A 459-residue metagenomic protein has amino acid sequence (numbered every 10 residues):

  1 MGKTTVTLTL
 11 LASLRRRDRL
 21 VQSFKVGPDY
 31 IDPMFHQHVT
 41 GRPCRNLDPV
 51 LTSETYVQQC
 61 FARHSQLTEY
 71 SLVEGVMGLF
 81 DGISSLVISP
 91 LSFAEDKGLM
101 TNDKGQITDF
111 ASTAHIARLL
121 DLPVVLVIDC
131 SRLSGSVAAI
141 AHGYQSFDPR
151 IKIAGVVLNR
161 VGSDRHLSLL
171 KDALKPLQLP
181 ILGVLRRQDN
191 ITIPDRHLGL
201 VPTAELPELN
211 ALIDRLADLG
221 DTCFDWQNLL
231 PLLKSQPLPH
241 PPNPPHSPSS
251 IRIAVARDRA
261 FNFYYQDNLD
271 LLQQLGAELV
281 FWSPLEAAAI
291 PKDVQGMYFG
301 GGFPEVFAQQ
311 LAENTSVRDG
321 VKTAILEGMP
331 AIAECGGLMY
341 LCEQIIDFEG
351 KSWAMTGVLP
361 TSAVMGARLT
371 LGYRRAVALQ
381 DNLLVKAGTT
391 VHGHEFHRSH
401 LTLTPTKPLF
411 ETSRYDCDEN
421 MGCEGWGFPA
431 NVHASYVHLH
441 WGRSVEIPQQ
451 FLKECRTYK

Functional and structural regions predicted by a protein language model:
M1, T5-S85, G105-L119, I128-K152 (+1 more regions): ATP-dependent carboxylate-amine ligase catalytic core
R19-Q22, S250-R252, E278, M355: Residues that mark the start of a beta-strand
K25-V26, I181-D189, E278-E286: Beta-strand->loop->alpha-helix junctions that form or flank phosphate-binding loops in nucleotide-handling enzymes
S65, S84-T108, Q236-S250, R456-K459: Intrinsic disorder/low-complexity segments
S134-H240: Internal gly/pro-rich beta-alpha loop/helix module that stabilizes soluble enzyme cofactors or their anionic handles
I191-H240, M365-K459: Amide-donor transfer/coupling interface in amidating biosynthetic enzymes
I251-L326: Phosphate-binding active sites in nucleotide-utilizing proteins
P304-N382: Cysteine-nucleophile active-site neighborhood
